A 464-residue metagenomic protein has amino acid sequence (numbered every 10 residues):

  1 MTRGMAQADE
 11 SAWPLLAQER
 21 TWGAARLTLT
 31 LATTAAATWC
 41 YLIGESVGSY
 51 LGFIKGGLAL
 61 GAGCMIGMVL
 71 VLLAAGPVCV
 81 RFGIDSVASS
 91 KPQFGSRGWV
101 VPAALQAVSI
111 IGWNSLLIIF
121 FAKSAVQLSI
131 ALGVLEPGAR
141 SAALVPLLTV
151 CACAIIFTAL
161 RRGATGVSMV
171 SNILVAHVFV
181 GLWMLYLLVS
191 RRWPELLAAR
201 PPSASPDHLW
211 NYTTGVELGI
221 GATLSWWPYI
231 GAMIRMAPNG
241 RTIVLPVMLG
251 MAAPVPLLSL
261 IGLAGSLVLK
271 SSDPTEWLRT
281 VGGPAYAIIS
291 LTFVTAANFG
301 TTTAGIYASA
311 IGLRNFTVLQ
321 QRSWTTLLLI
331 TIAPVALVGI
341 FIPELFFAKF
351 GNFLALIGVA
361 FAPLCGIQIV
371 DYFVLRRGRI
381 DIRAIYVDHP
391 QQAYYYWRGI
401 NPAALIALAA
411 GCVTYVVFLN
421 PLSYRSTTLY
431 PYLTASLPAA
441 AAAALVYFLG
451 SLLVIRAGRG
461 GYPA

Functional and structural regions predicted by a protein language model:
M1-G57, P206-V216, R235-G240, V454-A464: Membrane-interface "cap" regions at the ends of multi-pass membrane proteins
A24-C40, Y186-R192, P202-G265, P284-T303 (+1 more regions): Hydrophobic, membrane-embedded alpha-helices of multi-pass small-molecule transporters
L31, A103, L132-R161, A176-Y186 (+5 more regions): Transmembrane alpha-helical segments of multi-pass small-molecule transport proteins
S46-Y50, P77, Q93, V101 (+8 more regions): Membrane-water interface regions at transmembrane-helix termini and the short interhelical loops of multi-pass membrane
L60-F94, A103-I119, Y447-R459: Juxtamembrane transmembrane-helix boundary signature
I118, A122-V126, A131, H177-P202 (+5 more regions): Hydrophobic alpha-helical segments and their helix-loop junctions in multi-pass secondary transporters
L147-V189, V244-M251, F353-A362, G366: Membrane-interface loop-to-helix entry segments
C365-L445, G461-P463: C-terminal membrane-solvent junction of multi-pass transporters and transport-like membrane proteins
